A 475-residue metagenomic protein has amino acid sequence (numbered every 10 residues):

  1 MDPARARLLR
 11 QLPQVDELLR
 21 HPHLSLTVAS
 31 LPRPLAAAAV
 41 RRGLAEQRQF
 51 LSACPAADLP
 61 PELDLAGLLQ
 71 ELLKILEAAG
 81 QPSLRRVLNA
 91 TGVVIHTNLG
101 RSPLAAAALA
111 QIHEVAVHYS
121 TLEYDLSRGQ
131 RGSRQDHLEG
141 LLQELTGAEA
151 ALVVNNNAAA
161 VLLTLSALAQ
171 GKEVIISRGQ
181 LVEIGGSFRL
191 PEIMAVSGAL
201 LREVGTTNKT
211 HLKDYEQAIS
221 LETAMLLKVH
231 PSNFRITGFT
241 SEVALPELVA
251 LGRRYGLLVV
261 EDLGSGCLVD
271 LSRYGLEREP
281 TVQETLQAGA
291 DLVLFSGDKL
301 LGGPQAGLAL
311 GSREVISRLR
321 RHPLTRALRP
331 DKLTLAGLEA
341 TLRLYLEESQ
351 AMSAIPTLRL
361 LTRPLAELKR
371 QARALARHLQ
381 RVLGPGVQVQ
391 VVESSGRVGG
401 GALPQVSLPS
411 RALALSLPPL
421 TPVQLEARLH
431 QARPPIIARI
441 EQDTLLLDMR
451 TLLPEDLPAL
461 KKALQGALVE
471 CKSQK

Functional and structural regions predicted by a protein language model:
M1-L76: Long amphipathic alpha-helical segments
L12-P13, L31, L88-G92, L301-P304 (+2 more regions): Short Gly/Ser/Thr- and Asp/Glu-enriched loop/turn motifs at secondary-structure junctions
A45, A90-T91, R101-S127: Glycine-rich phosphate-binding segment of PLP-dependent enzymes
A56-L104, Q111: Long amphipathic N-terminal alpha/beta scaffold segment
R128-Y345, A463: Conserved PLP-enzyme active-site core in the AAT-like
E314, H322, P330-R381, G386 (+2 more regions): Structural motif of enzymes handling amino- and sulfur-group chemistry
L365, K369-E455, A459: Conserved C-terminal alpha-helix-loop-beta "cap" of PLP-dependent enzymes that closes/shapes the active-site mouth
V469-K475: Short, basic, low-complexity termini and linkers enriched in Ser/Thr/Gly/Pro that act as targeting/leader peptides
